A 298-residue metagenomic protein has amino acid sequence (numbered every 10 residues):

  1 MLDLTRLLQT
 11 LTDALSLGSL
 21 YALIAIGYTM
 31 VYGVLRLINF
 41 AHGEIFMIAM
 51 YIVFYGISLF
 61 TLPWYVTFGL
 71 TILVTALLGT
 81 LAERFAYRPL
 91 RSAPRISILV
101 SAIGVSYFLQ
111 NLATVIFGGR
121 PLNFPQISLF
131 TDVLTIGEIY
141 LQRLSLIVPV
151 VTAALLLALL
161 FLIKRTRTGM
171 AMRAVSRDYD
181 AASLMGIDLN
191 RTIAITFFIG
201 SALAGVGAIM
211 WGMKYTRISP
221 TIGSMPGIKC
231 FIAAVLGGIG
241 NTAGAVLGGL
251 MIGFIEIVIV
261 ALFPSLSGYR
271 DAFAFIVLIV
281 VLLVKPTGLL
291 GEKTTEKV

Functional and structural regions predicted by a protein language model:
M1-I24, I52, P63-T67, A93-I98 (+4 more regions): Membrane-interfacial amphipathic/re-entrant helices at transmembrane-helix boundaries
T12, V34-L81, F85, A261-S265: Membrane-embedded helix boundary and interhelical linker motif in transport proteins
L17, I139-I218, T242-G248: Helix-loop-helix "hairpin" substructures at the membrane interface of multi-pass membrane proteins
Y21-A25, T61-L73, F197-A204, A208-F275: Transmembrane alpha-helical segments in multi-pass inner-membrane proteins
A25-V34, V53, L78-G79, E83-R84 (+9 more regions): Alpha-helical transmembrane segments of polytopic integral membrane proteins, especially the permease/helical cores
Y28, T61-V105, L112, L247-I252 (+2 more regions): Alpha-helical transmembrane segments within multi-pass membrane transporters and channels
M50-F54, I72-L78, I103-A113, V151-L160 (+4 more regions): Hydrophobic core segments of alpha-helical transmembrane domains in multi-pass membrane transport and ion-translocation
F60, P89-R165, T192, V258-L266 (+3 more regions): Transmembrane helix-bundle core of multi-pass membrane transporters and related energy-transducing complexes
